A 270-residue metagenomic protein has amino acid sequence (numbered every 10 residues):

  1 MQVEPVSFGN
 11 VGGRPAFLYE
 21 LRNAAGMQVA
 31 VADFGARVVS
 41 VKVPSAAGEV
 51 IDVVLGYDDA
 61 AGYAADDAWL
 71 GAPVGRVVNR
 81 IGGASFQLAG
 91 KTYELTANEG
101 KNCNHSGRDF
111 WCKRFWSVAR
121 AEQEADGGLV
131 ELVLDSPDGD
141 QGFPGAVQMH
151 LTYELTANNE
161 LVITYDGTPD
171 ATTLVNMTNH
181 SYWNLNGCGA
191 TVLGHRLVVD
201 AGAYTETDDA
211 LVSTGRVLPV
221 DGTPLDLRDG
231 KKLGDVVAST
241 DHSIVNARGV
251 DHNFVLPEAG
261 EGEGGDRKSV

Functional and structural regions predicted by a protein language model:
M1-S269: An exposed, glycine/acidic-rich loop-and-rim segment of catalytic or binding clefts
